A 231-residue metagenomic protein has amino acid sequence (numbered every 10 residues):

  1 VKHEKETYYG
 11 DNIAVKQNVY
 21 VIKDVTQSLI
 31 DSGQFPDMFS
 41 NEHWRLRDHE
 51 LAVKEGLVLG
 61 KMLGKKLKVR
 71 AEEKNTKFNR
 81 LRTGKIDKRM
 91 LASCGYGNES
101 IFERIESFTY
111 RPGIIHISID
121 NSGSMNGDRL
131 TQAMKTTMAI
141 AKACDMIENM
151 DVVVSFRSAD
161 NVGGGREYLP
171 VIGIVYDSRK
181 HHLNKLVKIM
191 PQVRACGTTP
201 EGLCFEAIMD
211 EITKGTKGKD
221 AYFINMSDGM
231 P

Functional and structural regions predicted by a protein language model:
V1-P231: Acidic, glycine-rich A-domain
